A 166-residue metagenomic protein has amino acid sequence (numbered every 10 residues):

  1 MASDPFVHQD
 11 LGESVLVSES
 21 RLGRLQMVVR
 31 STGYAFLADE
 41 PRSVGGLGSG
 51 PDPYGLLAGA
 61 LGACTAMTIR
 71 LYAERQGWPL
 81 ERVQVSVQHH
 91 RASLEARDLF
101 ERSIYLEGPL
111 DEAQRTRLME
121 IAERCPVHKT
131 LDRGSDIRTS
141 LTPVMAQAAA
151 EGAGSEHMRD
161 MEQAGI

Functional and structural regions predicted by a protein language model:
M1-G59, R70-I166: Extended beta-strand/beta-hairpin segments
C64-T65: Alpha-helical metal-binding/catalytic segments enriched in His/Glu/Asp
